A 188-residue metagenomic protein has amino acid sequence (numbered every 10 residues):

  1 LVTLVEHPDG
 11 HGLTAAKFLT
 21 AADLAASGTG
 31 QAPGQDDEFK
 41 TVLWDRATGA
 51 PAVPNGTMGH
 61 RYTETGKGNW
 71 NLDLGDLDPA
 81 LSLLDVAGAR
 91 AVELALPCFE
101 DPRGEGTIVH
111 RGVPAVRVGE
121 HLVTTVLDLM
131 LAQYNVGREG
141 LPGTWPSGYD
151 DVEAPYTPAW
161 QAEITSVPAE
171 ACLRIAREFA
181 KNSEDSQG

Functional and structural regions predicted by a protein language model:
L1-D185: Long, well-ordered, tryptophan-enriched scaffold segments
